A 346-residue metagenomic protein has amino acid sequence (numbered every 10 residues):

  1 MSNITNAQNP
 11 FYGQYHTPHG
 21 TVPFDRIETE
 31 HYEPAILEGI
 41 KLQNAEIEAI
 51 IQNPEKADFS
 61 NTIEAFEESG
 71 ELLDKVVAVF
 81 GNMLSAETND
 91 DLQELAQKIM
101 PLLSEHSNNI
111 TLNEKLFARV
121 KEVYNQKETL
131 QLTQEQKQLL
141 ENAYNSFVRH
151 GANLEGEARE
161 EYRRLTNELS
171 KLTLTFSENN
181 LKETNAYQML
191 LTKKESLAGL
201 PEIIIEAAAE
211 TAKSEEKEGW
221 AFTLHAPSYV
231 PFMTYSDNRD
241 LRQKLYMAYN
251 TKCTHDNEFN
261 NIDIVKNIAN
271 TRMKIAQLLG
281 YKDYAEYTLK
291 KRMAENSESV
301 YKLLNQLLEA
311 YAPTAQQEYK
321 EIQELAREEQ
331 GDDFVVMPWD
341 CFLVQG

Functional and structural regions predicted by a protein language model:
S2-L200, E206: N-terminal helix-rich structural modules
G13-H16, Y144-N145, H225, L245-Y249 (+1 more regions): Short acidic (Asp/Glu) and glycine-rich catalytic loops that position anionic groups and cofactors
T21-E28, G81-S85, V148, N250-E258 (+2 more regions): Glycine- and acidic
S60, L130, A212, Y246-I264: A short, flexible low-complexity segment enriched in Lys/Arg and Gly/Pro that occurs in N-terminal basic tails
E135, L139, R163, E168-K171 (+5 more regions): Active-site-proximal, well-structured secondary-structure segments within enzyme catalytic domains
S214-C253, C341: Active-site-adjacent "gating/activation" loops or surface patches in catalytic cores
N261-M273: Short, hydrophobic/aliphatic alpha-helical segments
